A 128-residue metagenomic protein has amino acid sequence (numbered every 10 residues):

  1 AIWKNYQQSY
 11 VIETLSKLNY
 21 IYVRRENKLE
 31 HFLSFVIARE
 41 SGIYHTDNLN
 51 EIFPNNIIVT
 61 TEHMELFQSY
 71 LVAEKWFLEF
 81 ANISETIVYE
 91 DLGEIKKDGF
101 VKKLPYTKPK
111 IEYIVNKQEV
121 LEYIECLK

Functional and structural regions predicted by a protein language model:
I2-E79, I83, Y89-K103: PAPS-dependent sulfotransferase catalytic domain
G99-K128: C-terminal accessory extensions appended to soluble enzyme cores
